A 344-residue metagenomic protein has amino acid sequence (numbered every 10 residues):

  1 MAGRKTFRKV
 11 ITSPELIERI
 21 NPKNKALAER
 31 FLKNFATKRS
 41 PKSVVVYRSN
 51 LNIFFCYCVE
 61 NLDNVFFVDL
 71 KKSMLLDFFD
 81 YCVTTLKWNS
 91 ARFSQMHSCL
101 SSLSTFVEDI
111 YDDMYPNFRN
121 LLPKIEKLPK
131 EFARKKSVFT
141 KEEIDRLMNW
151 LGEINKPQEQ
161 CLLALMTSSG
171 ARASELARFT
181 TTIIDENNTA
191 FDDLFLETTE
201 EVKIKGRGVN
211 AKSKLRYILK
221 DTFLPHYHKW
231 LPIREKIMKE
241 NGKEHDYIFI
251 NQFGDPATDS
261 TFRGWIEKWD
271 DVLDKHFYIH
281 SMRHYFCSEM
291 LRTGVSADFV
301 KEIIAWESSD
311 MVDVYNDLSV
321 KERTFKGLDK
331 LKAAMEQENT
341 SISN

Functional and structural regions predicted by a protein language model:
M1-S13, K330-N344: C-terminal secondary-structure termini that scaffold catalytic or DNA-interacting sites
A26-V45, S49-R134: N-terminal core-binding DNA-recognition domain of tyrosine recombinases/integrases
L128-R146, K205-T222, M238, G242-E244: DNA breakage-rejoining catalytic core of tyrosine-based enzymes
K141-S174: Basic, Lys/Arg- and aromatic-enriched nucleic-acid-binding interface segment
R178-L224: Conserved tyrosine-mediated DNA breakage-rejoining catalytic core shared by Y-recombinases
L219-D274: Active-site/catalytic core of tyrosine-dependent DNA strand-transfer enzymes
D255, R263-E302, W306-S309, K321: Short, basic (Lys/Arg/His-rich) helix/loop patches that form interaction surfaces in the mid-to-C-terminal regions
I304-K330: Catalytic-site neighborhood detector that most strongly recognizes the C-terminal catalytic loop/helix of tyrosine
